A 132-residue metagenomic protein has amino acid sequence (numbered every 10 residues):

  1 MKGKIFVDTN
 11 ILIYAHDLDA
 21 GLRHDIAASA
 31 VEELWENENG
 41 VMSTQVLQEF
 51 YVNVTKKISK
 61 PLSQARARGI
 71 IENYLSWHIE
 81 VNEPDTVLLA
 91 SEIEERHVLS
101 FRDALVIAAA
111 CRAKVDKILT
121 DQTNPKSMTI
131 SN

Functional and structural regions predicted by a protein language model:
M1-M42, K57-A65: Short, well-structured N-terminal submotif of metal-dependent ribonuclease cores
V7, V41-M42, V81, F101 (+1 more regions): Short beta-strand scaffold positions
D8-N10, E49, D103, Q122: Acidic active-site catalytic centers that drive phospho-/nucleotidyl reactions and related ester hydrolyses
Y14-H16, N53, M128: Residues that scaffold the ATP/ADP-binding catalytic core of kinase and kinase-like folds
N37-G40, W77, K114-K117: Short active-site oxyanion
T44-L47, G69-R96: Acidic catalytic patch
Y51-H78: Active-site-proximal, substrate-binding regions of enzyme catalytic domains and RNA-binding/basic surfaces
L99, A104-N132: Acidic, metal-binding active-site segment of PIN/NYN-like and related structure-specific nucleases
